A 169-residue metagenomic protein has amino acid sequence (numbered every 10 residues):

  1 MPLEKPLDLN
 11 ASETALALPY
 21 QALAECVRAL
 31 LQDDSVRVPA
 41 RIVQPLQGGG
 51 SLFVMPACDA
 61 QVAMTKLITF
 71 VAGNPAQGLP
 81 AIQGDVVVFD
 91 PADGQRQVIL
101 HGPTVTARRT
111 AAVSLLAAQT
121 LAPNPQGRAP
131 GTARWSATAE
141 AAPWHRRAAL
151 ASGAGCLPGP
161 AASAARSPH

Functional and structural regions predicted by a protein language model:
M1-T106, L115: N-terminal ligand-binding/catalytic initiation module
A111-S114, A118-S167: Glycine-rich adenosine-cofactor-binding loop
